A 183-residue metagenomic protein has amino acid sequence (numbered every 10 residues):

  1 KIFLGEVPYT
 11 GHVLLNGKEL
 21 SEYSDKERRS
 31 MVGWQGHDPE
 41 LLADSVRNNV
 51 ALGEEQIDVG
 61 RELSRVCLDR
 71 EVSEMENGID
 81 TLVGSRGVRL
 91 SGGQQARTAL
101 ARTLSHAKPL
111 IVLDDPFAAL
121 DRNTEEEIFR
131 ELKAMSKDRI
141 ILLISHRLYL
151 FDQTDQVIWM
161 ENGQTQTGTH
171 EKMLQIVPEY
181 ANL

Functional and structural regions predicted by a protein language model:
F3-G5: Helix-to-loop junction immediately C-terminal to a conserved catalytic motif
P8-K18, R28: Conserved ABC transporter NBD signature motif
K26, S30-H37, L142: ABC nucleotide-binding domain signature
P39-L82, A107-P109, T124, E179-N182: Conserved "ABC signature" C-loop
L82, R89-L90, Q94-T98, E125: ABC ATPase nucleotide-binding domain signature region
I111-D115: Catalytic Walker B motif of ABC-type/P-loop ATPase nucleotide-binding domains
R130, A134-K137, L143, R147 (+1 more regions): C-terminal portion of ABC ATPase nucleotide-binding domains
